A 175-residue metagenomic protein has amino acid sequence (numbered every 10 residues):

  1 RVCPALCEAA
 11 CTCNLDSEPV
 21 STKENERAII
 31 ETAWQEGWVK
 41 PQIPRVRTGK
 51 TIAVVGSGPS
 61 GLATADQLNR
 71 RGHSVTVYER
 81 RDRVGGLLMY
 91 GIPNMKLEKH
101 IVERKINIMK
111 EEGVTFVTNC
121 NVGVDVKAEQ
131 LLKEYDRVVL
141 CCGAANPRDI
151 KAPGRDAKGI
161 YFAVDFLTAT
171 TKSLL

Functional and structural regions predicted by a protein language model:
R1-A5, W38-V55, S60, M89-Y90 (+1 more regions): Ferredoxin-like iron-sulfur electron-transfer modules
A5-T32: Iron-sulfur (Fe-S) cluster-binding segments and ferredoxin-like electron-carrier domains, especially [2Fe-2S]
N25, L88-D136: N-terminal Rossmann-like dinucleotide/flavin-binding domain of flavoprotein oxidoreductases that bind FAD/FMN
I29-V46, R104-N121, P147-L175: Glycine-rich dinucleotide-binding loop and its adjacent helix/turn
V54-Y78, V117-K127, L132, G143-D149 (+1 more regions): Rossmann-like dinucleotide/flavin-binding elements
D66-Q67, M89-Y90, I150-G154: Short amphipathic alpha-helical segments
H73-M89: Glycine-rich FAD pyrophosphate-binding loop
L140-C141, F162: Redox-cofactor binding/interface segments in oxidoreductases and associated redox assembly factors
